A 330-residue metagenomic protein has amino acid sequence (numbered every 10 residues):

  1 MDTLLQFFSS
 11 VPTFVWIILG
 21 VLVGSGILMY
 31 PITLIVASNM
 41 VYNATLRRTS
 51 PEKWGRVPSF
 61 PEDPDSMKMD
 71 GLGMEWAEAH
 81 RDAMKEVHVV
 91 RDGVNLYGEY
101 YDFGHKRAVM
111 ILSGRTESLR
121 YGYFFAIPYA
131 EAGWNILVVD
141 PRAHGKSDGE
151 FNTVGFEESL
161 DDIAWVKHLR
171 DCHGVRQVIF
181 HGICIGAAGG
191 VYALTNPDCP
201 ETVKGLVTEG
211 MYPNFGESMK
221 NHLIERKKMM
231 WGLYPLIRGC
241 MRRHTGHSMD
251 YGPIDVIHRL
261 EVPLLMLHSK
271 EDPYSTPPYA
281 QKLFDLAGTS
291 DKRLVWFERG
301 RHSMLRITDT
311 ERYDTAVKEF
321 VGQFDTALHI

Functional and structural regions predicted by a protein language model:
V15-V89: An N-terminal hydrophobic leader/cap segment in hydrolases
A126-D148: Conserved alpha/beta-hydrolase
N152-H173: Alpha/beta-hydrolase active-site loop
H173-C184: Alpha/beta-hydrolase fold nucleophile elbow
Y192-M249, V256: Hydrolase active-site cap/lid region
R259-E261, M266-H268, D272: Short beta-strand/loop motif that positions the catalytic acidic residue of the alpha/beta-hydrolase fold
P273-Y279: Conserved alpha/beta-hydrolase "acid-adjacent" motif
G300-E311: Catalytic histidine-centered segment of alpha/beta-hydrolase-like enzymes
